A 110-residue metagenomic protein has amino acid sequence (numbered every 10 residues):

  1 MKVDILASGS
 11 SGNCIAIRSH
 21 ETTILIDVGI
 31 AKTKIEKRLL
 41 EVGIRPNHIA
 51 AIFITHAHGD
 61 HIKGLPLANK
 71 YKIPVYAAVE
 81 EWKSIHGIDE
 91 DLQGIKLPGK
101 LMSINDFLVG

Functional and structural regions predicted by a protein language model:
M1-V42: Conserved beta-strand hairpin/beta-sheet module of binuclear metal-dependent hydrolase folds, prominently
K2, P74, P98-K100: Conserved beta-strand segments of alpha/beta enzyme cores
I5-L6, S11-C14, T55-K63, H86: Structured catalytic core of nucleotide-sugar glycosyltransferases
A7, V28-I30, A57, E80 (+1 more regions): Active-site metal-binding loops of divalent metal-dependent hydrolases
G9-G12, P74, G110: Glycine-centered flexibility motif
I24-I26, V75-A77, V109: Short hydrophobic-aromatic micro-motifs
T33-W82: Active-site metal-binding motif and surrounding structural segment of the metallo-beta-lactamase
V79-G110: Metallo-beta-lactamase
